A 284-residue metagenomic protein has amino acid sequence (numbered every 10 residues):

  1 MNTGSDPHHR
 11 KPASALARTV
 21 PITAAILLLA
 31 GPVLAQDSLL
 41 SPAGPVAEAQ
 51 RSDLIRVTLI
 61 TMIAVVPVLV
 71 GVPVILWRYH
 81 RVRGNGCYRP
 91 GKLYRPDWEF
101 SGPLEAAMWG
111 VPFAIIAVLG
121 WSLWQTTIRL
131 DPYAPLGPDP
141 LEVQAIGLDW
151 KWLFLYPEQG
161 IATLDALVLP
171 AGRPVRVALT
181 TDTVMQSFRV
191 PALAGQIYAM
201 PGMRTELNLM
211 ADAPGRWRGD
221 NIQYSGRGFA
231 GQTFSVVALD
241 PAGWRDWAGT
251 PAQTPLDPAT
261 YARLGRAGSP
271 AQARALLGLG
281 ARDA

Functional and structural regions predicted by a protein language model:
M1-Q36: N-terminal secretory/membrane targeting signals
H8, P12, P67, V111 (+1 more regions): A ubiquitous, low-specificity "background" feature that marks scattered single residues across proteins without
L16-T23, I63-V66, A107-A114: Alpha-helical transmembrane segments
A24-G31, P45, V57, L69 (+1 more regions): N-terminal pre-domains immediately preceding structured catalytic cores
L29-P32, V72, L119-L123: C-terminal TM-helix exit segments that contain a strictly Trp-centered aromatic cap at the helix terminus
Q36-L54, W77-A284: Non-transmembrane, membrane-proximal soluble domains of secreted or membrane proteins
L54-P67: Alpha-helical transmembrane segments
V65-V82: Alpha-helical transmembrane segments
